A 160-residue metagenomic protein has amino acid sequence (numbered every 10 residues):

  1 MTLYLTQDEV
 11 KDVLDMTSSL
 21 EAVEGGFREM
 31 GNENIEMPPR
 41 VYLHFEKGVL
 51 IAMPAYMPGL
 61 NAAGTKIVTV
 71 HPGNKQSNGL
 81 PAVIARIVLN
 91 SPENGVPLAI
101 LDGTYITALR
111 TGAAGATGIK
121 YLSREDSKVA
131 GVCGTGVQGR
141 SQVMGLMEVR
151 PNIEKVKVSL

Functional and structural regions predicted by a protein language model:
M1-I106, A114-A116, S123-D126: N-terminal ligand-binding/catalytic initiation module
L122-V129, N152: Short helix-loop-beta connector
T135-G136: Glycine-rich Rossmann-fold phosphate-binding loop(s) that bind the pyrophosphate of adenine dinucleotide cofactors
G139-R140: N-terminal Rossmann-fold NAD(P) dinucleotide-binding loop
V143, M147: Gly/Ala-rich phosphate-binding loop of Rossmann-like dinucleotide-binding domains, activating on the conserved
E148-L160: NAD(P)-binding Rossmann-fold cofactor-contacting core
